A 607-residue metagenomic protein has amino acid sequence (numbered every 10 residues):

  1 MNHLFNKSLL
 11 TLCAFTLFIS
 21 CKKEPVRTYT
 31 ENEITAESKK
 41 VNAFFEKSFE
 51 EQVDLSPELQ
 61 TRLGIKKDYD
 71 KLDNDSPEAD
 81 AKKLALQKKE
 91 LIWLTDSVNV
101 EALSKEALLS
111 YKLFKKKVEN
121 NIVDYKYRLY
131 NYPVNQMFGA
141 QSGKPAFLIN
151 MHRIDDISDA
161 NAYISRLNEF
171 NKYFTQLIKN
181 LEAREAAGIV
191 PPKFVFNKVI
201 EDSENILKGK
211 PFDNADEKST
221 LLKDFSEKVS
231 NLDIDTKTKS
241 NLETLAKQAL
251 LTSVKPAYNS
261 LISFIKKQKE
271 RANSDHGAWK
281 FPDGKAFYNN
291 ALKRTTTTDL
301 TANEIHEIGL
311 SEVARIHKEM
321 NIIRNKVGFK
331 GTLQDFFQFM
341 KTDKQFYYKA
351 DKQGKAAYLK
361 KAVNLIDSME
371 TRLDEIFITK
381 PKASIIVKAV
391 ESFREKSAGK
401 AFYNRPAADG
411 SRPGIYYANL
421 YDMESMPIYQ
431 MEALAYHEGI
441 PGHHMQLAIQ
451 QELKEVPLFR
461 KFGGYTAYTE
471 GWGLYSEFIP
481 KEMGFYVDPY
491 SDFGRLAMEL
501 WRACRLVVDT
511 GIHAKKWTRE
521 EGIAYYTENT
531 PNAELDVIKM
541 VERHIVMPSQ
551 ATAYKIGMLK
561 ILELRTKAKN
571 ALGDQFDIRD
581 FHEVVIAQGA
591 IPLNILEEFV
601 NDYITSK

Functional and structural regions predicted by a protein language model:
M1-T30: Bacterial Sec-dependent N-terminal signal peptides
C21-K607: N-terminal maturation segment of proteins
